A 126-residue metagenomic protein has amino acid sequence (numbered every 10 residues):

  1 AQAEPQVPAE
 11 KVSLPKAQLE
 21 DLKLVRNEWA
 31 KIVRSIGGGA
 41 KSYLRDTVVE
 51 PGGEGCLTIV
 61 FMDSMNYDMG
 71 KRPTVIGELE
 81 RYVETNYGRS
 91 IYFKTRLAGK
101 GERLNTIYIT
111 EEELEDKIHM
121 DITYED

Functional and structural regions predicted by a protein language model:
A1-D126: Intrinsically disordered, low-complexity basic tails and flexible linkers associated with large NTP-driven
